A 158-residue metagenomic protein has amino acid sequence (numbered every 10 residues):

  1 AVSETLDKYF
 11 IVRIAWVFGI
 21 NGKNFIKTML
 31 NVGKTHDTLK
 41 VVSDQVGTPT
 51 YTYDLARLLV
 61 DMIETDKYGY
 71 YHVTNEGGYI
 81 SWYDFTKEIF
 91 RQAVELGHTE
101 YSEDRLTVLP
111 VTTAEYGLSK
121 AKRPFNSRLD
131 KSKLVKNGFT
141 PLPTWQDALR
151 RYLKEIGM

Functional and structural regions predicted by a protein language model:
V2, Y9, Y53, V94 (+2 more regions): Catalytic phosphate/metal-binding cores of nucleic-acid and nucleotide-processing enzymes, i.e., regions that mediate
S3-R57, D61: NAD(P)-dependent short-chain dehydrogenase/reductase
I11, P49, Y79, P110 (+2 more regions): Short aromatic/basic micro-patch
I20-N21, Q45-D54, T74-Q92, R151: Substrate-binding strand-loop-helix patch in Rossmann-like NAD(P)-dependent oxidoreductase/epimerase domains
L55, L59, V73, F85 (+2 more regions): Non-catalytic, hydrophobic alpha-helical segments
L59-I63, I89, L149-L153: Hydrophobic "lid"/C-terminal helical patch of Rossmann-like NAD(P)-dependent dehydrogenase/epimerase domains
T65-S119: Mid/C-terminal beta-alpha module of Rossmann-like enzyme folds, strongest in SDR-family dehydrogenases/epimerases
K122-M158: C-terminal amphipathic/interface module of NAD(P)-dependent oxidoreductases and related NAD-binding regulators
